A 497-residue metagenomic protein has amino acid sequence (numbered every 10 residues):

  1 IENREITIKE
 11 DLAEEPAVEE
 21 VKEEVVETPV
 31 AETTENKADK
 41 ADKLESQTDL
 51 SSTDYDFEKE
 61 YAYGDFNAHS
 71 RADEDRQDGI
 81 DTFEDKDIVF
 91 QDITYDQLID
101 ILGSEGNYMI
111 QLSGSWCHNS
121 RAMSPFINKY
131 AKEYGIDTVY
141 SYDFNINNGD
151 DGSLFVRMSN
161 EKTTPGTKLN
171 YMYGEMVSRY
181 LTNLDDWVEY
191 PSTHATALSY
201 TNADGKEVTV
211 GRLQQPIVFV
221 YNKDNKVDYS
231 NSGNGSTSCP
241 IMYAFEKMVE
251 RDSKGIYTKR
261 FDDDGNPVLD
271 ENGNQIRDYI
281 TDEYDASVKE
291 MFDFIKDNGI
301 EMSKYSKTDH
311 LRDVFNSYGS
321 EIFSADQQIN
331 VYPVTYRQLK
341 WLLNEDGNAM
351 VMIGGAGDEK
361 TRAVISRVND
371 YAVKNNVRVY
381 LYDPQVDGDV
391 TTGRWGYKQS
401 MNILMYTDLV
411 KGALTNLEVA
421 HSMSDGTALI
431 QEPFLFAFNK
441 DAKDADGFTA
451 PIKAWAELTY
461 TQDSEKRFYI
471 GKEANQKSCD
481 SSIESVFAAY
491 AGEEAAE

Functional and structural regions predicted by a protein language model:
I1-D92, D224-K226, R251, Y257 (+4 more regions): N-terminal targeting signals for export/organelle localization
D85-G106, Q327-N348: A short beta-strand-turn-helix
I101-S104, V210-Q214, L342-E345, V373 (+1 more regions): Extracellular/periplasmic catalytic domains that process cell-envelope and extracellular macromolecules
G103-C117, I127, N344-A356, V368: Short active-site neighborhood of thiol/selenol oxidoreductases, capturing the structured segment around
E105-M109, Y134-V139, Q215, D346-M350 (+1 more regions): Loop/turn elements at helix/coil->beta-strand transitions in domains of secreted/extracellular proteins
S120-Y134, K360-K374: Typically the conserved alpha-helix immediately C-terminal to a functionally engaged Cys/Sec in thioredoxin-like
Y142-V227, G273, D383-D444: Thioredoxin-like thiol-disulfide oxidoreductase module
V208-M302, L429-A496: Non-catalytic, surface beta->alpha helical segment in thiol-disulfide oxidoreductase systems
